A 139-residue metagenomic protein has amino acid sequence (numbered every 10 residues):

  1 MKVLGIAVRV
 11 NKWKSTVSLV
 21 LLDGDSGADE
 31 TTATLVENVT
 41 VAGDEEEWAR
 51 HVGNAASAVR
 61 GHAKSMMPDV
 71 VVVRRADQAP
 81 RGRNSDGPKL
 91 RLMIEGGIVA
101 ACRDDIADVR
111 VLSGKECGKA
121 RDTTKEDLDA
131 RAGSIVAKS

Functional and structural regions predicted by a protein language model:
K2-L4, V10-S139: Phosphate- and other anionic-substrate recognition elements at nucleic-acid/protein interfaces
